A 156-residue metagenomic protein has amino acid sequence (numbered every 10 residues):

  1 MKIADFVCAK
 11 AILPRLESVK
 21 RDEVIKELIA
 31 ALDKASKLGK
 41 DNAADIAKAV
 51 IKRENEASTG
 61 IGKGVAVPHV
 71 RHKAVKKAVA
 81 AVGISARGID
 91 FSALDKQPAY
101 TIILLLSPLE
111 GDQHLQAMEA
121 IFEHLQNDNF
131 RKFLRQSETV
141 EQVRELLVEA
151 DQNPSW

Functional and structural regions predicted by a protein language model:
M1-W156: Cytosolic covalent-transfer regions centered on His/Cys nucleophiles that carry phosphoryl or persulfide groups
